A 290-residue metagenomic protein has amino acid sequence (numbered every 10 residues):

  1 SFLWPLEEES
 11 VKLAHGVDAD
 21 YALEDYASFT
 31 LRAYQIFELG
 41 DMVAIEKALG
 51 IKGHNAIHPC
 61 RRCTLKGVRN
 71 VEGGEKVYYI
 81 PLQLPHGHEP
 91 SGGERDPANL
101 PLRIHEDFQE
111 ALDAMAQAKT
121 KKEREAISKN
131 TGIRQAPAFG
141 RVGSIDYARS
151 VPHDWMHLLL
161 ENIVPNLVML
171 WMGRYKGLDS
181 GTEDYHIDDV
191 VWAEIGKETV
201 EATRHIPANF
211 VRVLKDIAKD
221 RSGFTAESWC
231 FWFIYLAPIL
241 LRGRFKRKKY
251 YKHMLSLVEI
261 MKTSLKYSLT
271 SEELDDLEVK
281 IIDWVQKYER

Functional and structural regions predicted by a protein language model:
S1-E7: General structural concept
P5, E194, E198-E201, H205 (+5 more regions): Charged, amphipathic alpha-helical oligomerization/scaffolding segments
E8-P238: Charged (Asp/Glu and Lys/Arg) segments that form or flank catalytic channels of large polymer- and nucleotide-handling
H15-A19, V68-G73, R244-H253, L269-T270 (+1 more regions): Short, solvent-exposed secondary-structure capping/transition elements
R62, F231-R242, H253-T263: Short, hydrophobic/amphipathic alpha-helical patches that form generic packing surfaces within helical domains
K248-R290: Alpha-helical bundle/repeat cores within regulatory domains of eukaryotic proteins
